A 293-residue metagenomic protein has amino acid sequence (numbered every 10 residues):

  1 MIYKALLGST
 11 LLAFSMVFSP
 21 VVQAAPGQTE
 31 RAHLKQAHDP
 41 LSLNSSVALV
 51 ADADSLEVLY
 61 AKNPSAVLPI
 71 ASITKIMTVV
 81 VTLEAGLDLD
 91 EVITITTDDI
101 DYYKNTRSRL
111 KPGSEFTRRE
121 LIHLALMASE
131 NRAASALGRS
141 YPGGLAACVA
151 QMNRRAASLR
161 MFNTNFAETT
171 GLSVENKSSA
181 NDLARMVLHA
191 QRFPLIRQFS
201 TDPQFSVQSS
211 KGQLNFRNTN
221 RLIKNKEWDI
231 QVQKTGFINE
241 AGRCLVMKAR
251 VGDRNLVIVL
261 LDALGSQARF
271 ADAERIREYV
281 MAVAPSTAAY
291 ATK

Functional and structural regions predicted by a protein language model:
M1-V47, A51-E57, E278, A282-K293: N-terminal secretory targeting signals
I2, L6-G8, R118, V149 (+1 more regions): Generic alpha-helix initiation/capping and coil-helix boundary signal
K4, G8-S9, L41, I93 (+5 more regions): Hydrophobic alpha-helical segments and their boundary regions
A5-L7, A48, N105, N163 (+2 more regions): A residue-level detector for conformationally permissive "hinge/kink" positions
M16, N105, T117, G144 (+2 more regions): Secondary-structure junction/capping motif
A25-N181, R185-P194: Active-site-adjacent loops and short helices of periplasmic peptidoglycan-processing enzymes
M161-N165, S173-K293: Domain-terminus/edge residues, biased toward the C-terminal soluble/receptor-binding domains of extracytoplasmic
